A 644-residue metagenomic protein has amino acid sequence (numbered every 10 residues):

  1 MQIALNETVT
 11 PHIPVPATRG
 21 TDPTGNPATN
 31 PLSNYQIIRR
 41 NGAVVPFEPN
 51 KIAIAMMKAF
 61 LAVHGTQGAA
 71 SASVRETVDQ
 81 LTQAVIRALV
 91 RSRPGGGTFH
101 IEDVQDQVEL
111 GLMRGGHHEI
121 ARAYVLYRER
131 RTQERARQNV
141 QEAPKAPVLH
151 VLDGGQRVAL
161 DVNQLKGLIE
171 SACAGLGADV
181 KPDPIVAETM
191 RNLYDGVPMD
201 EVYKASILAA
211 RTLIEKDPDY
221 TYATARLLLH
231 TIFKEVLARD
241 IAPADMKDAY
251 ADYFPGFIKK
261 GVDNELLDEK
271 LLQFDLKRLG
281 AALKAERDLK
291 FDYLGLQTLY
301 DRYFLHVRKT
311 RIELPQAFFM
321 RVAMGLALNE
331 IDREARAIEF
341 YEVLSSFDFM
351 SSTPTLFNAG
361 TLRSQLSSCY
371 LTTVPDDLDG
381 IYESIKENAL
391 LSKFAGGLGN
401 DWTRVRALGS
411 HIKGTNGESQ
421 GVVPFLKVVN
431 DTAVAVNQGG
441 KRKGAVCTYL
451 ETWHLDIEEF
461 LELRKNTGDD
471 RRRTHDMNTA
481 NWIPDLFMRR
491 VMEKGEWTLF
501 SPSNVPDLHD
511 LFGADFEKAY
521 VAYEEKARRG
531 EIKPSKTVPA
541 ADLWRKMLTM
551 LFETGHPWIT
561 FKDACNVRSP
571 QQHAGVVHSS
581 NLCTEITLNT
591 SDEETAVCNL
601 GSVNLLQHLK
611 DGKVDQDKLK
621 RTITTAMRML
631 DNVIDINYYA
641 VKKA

Functional and structural regions predicted by a protein language model:
M1-A644: Extended catalytic cores of very large enzyme megasubunits
